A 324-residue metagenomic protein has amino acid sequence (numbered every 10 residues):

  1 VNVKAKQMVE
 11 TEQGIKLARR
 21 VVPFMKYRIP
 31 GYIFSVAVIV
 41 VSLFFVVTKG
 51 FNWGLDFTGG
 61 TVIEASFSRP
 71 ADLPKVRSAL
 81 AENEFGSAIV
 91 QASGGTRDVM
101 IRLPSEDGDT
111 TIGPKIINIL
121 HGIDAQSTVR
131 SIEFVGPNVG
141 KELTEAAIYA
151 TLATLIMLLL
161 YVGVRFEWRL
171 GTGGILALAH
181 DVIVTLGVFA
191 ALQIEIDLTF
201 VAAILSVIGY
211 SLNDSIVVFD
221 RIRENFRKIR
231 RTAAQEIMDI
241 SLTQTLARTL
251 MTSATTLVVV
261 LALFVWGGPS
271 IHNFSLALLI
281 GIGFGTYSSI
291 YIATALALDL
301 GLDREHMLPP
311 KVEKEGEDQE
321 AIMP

Functional and structural regions predicted by a protein language model:
V1-P324: A structural signal for conserved, well-ordered secondary-structure elements that form binding/interaction cores
